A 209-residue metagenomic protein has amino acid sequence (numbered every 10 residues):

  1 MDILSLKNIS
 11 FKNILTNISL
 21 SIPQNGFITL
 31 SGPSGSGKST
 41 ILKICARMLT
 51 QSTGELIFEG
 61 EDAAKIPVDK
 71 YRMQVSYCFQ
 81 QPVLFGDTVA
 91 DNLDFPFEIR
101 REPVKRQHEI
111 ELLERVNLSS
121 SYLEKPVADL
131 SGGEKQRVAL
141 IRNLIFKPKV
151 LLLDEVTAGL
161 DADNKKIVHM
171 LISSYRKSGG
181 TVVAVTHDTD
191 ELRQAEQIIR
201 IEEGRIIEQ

Functional and structural regions predicted by a protein language model:
A46: Helix-to-loop junction immediately C-terminal to a conserved catalytic motif
G54-D62, Y71: Conserved ABC transporter NBD signature motif
P82-L93, R100: Conserved catalytic motifs of ABC-family nucleotide-binding domains
V104-Y122: Conserved ABC ATPase "signature" region
P126-L130, E134: Conserved ABC ATPase signature
L140: Hydrophobic anchor residue at the start of the ABC signature
L151-D154: Catalytic Walker B motif of ABC-type/P-loop ATPase nucleotide-binding domains
